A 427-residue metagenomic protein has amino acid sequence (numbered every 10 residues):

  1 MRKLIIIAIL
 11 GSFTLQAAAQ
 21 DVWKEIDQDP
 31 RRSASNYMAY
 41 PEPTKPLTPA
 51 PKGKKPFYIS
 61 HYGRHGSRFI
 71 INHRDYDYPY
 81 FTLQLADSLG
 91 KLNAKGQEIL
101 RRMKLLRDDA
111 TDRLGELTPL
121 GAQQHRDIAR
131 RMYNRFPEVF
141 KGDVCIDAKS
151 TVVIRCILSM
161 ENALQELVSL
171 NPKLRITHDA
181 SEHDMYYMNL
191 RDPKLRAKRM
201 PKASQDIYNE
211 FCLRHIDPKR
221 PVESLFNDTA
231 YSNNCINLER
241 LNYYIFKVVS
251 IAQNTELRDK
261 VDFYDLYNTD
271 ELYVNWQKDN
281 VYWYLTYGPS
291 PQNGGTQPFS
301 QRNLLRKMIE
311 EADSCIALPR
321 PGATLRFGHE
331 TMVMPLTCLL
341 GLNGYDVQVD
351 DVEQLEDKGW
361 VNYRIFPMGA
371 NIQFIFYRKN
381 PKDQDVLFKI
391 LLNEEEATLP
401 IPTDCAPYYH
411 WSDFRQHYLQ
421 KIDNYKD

Functional and structural regions predicted by a protein language model:
M1-V22: Bacterial Sec-dependent N-terminal signal peptides
Q20-C145, T151-T324, G328-D427: Signature for phosphate-centric chemistry
